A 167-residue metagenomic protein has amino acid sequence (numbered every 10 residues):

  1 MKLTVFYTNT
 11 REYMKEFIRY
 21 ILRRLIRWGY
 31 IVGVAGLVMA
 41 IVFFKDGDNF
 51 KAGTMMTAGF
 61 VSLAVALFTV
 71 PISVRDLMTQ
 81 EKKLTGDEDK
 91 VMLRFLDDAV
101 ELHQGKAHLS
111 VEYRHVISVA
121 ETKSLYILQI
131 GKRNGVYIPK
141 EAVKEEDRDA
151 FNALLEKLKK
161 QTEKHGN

Functional and structural regions predicted by a protein language model:
M1-V38: N-terminal membrane-targeting/pre-transmembrane regions
K2, H108, G135: Short, mixed charged/polar active-site loops that provide acid/base catalysis or chelate metal/phosphate cofactors
G36-F50: Juxtamembrane "helix exit" motif at the C-terminal ends of alpha-helical transmembrane segments in multi-pass membrane
D48-S62: Hydrophobic alpha-helical transmembrane segments
L67-S110: Conserved beta-hairpin
V100-E101, L109-S124: Phosphoinositide-dependent membrane-docking surfaces
L125-N167: A membrane-cytosol interface segment of integral membrane proteins
